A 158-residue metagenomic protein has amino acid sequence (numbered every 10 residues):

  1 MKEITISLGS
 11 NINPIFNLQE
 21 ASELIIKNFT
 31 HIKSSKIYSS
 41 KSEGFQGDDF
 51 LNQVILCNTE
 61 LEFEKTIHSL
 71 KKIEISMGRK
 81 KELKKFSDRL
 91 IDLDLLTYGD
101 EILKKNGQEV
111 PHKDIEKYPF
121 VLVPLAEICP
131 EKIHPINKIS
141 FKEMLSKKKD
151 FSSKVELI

Functional and structural regions predicted by a protein language model:
M1-I6: Extreme N-terminal starter segment of soluble prokaryotic enzymes
L8-S10, I55-L61, T97-D100: Short beta-strand-to-loop capping motifs
S10, I26, P130-I133: Amphipathic alpha-helical interaction elements
F16, E20-T66: Short, surface-exposed acidic-centric catalytic microdomains
S42-F50, E64-H68, K72-I158: Flexible, gly/pro- and Lys/Arg-enriched active-site loops
